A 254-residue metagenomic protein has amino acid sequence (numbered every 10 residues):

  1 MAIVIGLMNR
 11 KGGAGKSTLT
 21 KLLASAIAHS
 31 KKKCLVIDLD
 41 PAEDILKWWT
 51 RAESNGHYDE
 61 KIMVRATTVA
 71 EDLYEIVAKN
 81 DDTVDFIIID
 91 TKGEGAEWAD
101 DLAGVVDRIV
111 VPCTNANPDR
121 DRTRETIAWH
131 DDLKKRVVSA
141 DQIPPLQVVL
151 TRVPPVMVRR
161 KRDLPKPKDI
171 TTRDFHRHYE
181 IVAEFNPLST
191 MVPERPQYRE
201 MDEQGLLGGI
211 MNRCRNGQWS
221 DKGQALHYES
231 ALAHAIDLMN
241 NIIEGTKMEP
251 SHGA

Functional and structural regions predicted by a protein language model:
V4-A14, K21-I89, G93-E97: P-loop/Walker-type NTP enzyme "switch/lid" segment
V36, I89, V111, V148-L150: Structural beta-sheet core signal
W98-N117: Inter-motif core of Ras-like GTPase G domains
T123-Q142, T151: Conserved C-terminal guanine-recognition region of P-loop GTPase G domains, centered on the G4
P154-R159, L164-C214: Beta-strand-loop-alpha "switch" segments that mediate conformational coupling across diverse proteins
R199-L232, I236: Inter-lobe coupling/hinge region of RecA-like P-loop helicase motors
E229-A254: Charged phosphate-binding loop/patch that engages nucleotide di/tri-phosphates or the phosphate backbone of nucleic
